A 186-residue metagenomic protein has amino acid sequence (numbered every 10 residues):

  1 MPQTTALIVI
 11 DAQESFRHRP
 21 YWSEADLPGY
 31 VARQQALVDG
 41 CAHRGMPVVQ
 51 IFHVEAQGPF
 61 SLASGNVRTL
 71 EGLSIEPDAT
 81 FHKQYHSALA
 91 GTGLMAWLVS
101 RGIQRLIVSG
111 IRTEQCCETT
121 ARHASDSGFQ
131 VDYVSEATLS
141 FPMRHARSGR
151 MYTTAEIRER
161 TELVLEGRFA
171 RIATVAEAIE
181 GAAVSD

Functional and structural regions predicted by a protein language model:
M1-P2, Y21: Generic signature of intrinsically disordered, low-complexity, basic-rich segments and short cationic peptides
P2-A6, A32-R44, A56-D186: Active-site-adjacent betaalpha module
L7-A12: N-terminal nucleotide-binding beta1-loop-alpha1 segment
R17-P28, S148-M151: Acidic/histidine-rich helix-loop elements that form or flank divalent-metal/phosphate-binding sites at the catalytic
H53: Conserved H-loop
